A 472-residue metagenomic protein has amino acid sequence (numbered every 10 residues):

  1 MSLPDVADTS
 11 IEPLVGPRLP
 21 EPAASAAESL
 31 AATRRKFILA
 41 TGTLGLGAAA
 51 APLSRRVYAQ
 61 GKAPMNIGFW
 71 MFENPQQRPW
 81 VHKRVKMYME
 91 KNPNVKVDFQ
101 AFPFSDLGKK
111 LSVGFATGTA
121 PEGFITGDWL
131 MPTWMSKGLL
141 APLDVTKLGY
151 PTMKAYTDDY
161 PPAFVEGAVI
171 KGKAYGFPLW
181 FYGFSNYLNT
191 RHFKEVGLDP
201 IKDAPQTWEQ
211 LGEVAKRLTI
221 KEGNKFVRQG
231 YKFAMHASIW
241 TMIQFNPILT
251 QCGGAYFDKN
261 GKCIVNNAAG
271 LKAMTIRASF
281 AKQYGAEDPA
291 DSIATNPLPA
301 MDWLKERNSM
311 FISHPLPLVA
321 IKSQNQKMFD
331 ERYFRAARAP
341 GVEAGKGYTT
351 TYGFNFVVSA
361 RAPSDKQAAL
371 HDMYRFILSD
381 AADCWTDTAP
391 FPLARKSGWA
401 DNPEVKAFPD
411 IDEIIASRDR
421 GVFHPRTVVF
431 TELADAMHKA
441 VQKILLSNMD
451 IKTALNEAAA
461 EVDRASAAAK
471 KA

Functional and structural regions predicted by a protein language model:
M1-T33: N-terminal secretory signal peptides
L14, P22-L30, K96, K194 (+4 more regions): Conserved C-terminal helix/tail region of periplasmic/extracytoplasmic solute-binding proteins
L30-L39, G45-G61: N-terminal twin-arginine translocation
M87-A163, K194-P200, M301-W303, N308-M310 (+2 more regions): Extracytoplasmic "Venus flytrap"/periplasmic binding protein-like
D128-S185, V214, T241-Q244, Y333-A337 (+1 more regions): Hinge/lid segment of periplasmic solute-binding proteins
L148, L316-D330, V342-K439, A469-K471: C-terminal lobe and pocket-closing loops of periplasmic/extracytoplasmic Venus-flytrap solute-binding proteins
G167-L179, F184, E209-C263: Extracytoplasmic/periplasmic solute-binding protein
G212-R217, K259-S292: Glycine-centered hinge/linker elements that transmit conformational signals in sensory and ligand-binding systems
